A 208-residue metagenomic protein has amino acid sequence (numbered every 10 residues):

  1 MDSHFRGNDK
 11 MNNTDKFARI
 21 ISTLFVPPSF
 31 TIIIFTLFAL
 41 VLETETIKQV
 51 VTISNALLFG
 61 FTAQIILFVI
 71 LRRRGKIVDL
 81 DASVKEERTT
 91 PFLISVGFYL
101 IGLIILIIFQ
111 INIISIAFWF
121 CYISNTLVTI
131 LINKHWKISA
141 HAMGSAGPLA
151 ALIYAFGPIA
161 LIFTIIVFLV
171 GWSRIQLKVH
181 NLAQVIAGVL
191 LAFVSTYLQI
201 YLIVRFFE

Functional and structural regions predicted by a protein language model:
I21-V41: The first (N-terminal) embedded transmembrane alpha-helix
I32, L93-I104, S124, M143-A146: Core segments of transmembrane alpha-helices that mediate helix-helix packing or line hydrophobic substrate/ligand
F38-V51: Short, hydrophobic transmembrane alpha-helix segments
K48-A63, C121, A151: Alpha-helical transmembrane segments
V78-S95: Juxtamembrane helix-capping/reentrant segments at transmembrane boundaries
K85-T89, G102-F118: Transmembrane helix-loop-helix
N112-E208: Membrane-embedded catalytic cores of phosphoryl/pyrophosphoryl-handling enzymes
